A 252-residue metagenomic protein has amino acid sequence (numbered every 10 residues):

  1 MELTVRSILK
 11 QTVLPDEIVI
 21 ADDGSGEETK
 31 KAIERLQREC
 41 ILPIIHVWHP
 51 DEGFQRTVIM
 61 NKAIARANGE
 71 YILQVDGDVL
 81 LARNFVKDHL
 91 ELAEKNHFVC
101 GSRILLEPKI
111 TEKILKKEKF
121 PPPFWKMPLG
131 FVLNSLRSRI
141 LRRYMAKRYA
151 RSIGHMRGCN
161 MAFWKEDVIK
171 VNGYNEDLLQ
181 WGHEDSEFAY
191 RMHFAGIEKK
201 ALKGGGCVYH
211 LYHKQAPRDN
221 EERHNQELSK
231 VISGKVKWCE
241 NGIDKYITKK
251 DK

Functional and structural regions predicted by a protein language model:
R6-P15: Short, acidic, metal-binding catalytic loop of nucleotide-sugar glycosyltransferases
L14, D22-A32, G53: A conserved acidic beta->alpha catalytic loop
P50-A67, N84: Glycine-rich, basic loop-to-helix element that forms the pyrophosphate-binding segment of sugar-nucleotide handling
I72: Short aromatic/hydrophobic "clamp" motif used to bind/position activated sugar donors
D76-L80: The conserved acidic donor/metal-binding loop of glycosyltransferases
N84-F124: Conserved donor NDP-sugar-binding/catalytic core segment of glycosyltransferases
K119-I153: Short, flexible, basic/aromatic active-site loop/helix in glycosyltransferases
H155-M156, N160-N172, L179-E198, K203-G204: A short, conserved alpha-helix in the catalytic core of glycosyltransferases
